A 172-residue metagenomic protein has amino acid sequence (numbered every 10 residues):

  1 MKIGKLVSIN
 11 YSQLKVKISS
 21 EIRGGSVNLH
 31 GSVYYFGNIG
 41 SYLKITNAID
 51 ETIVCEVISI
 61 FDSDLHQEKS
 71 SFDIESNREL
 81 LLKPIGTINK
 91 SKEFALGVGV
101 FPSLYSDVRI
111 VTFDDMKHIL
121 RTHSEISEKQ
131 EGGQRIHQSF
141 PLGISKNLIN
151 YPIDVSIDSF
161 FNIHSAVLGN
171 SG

Functional and structural regions predicted by a protein language model:
M1-Q134: Conserved ASCE P-loop ATPase motor domains encompassing nucleic-acid-directed helicases/translocases
K5-S8, S71-I74, G143-N147, S156-S159: Replace "in large, NTP-powered and nucleic-acid-processing enzymes" with "in large, NTP-powered factors and other
K15, K44, D154, A166-L168: Structured core elements
N38-G40, I136, I149, F161-N162: Short, well-ordered loop/turn elements at secondary-structure boundaries
E79, P152, H164: Extracellular structured ligand-interaction cores
S91, N147, F160-H164: C-terminal effector modules of nucleic-acid-centric enzymes and ribosome-associated factors
H123-D154: N-terminal pre-Walker A segment at the start of P-loop NTPase domains
D158-G172: Glycine-rich phosphate-binding P-loop
